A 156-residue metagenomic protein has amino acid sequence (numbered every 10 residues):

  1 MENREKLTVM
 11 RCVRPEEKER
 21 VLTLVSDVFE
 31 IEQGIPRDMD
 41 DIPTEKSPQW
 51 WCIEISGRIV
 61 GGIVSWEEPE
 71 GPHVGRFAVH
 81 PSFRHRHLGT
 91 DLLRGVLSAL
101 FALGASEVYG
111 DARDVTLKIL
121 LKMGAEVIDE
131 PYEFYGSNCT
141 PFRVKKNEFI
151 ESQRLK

Functional and structural regions predicted by a protein language model:
E2-D40, W50-E54, K146-K156: Short amphipathic alpha-helix that is part of the acyltransferase structural core
V25, L120-L121: Conserved active-site tyrosine of GNAT-family acetyltransferases
P36-P43, E130-E133: Short, solvent-exposed loop/turn elements at beta->coil junctions and helix N-caps that rim active or binding pockets
C52, R58-W66, H73-A78: Conserved beta-strand in the GNAT
E67-F77, R84-H85, F134-N138: A conserved beta-turn-beta hairpin within the catalytic core of GNAT-like acetyltransferases that forms part
V79, H85-S98: Conserved acetyl-CoA-binding loop-helix of GNAT-fold acetyltransferases
L100-R113: Conserved GNAT acetyl-CoA-binding A-motif
D111, E126-V144: Conserved catalytic-core motifs of GNAT/GCN5-like acyltransferases
